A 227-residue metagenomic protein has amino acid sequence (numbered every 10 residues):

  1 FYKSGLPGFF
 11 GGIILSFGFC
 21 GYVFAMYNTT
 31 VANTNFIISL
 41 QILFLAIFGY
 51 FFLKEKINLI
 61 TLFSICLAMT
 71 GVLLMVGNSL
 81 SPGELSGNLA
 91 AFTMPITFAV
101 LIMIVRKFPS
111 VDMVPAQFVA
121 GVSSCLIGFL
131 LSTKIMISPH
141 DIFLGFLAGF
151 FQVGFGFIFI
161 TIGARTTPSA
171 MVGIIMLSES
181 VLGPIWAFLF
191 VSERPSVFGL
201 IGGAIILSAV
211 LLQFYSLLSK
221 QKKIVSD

Functional and structural regions predicted by a protein language model:
F1-G21, S86-M94, F129, M136-F155 (+2 more regions): Loop-to-transmembrane-helix transition segments
F1-K3, A68-G83, V122-F143, F188-L189 (+2 more regions): Membrane-interface helix-cap regions at the ends of transmembrane helices in multi-pass membrane proteins
S4, N35-I38, K54-L74, E84-A90 (+2 more regions): Loop-to-transmembrane alpha-helix entry segments
G12, S16, C20, I42-I47 (+6 more regions): Hydrophobic/small/kink-forming positions within alpha-helical transmembrane segments of polytopic membrane proteins
L15, I47-F48, I57-G77, P95-F98 (+2 more regions): Hydrophobic transmembrane alpha-helices of multi-pass small-molecule transport proteins
T34-L40, V105-S123, V153-L189: Helix-helix packing/entry segments at the starts of transmembrane helices
L45-A46, L80-M136, S226-D227: Transmembrane alpha-helical segments that form core, pore/gating elements of small-molecule transporters/exporters
G77, L177-D227: C-terminal-most transmembrane helix of multi-pass membrane proteins
